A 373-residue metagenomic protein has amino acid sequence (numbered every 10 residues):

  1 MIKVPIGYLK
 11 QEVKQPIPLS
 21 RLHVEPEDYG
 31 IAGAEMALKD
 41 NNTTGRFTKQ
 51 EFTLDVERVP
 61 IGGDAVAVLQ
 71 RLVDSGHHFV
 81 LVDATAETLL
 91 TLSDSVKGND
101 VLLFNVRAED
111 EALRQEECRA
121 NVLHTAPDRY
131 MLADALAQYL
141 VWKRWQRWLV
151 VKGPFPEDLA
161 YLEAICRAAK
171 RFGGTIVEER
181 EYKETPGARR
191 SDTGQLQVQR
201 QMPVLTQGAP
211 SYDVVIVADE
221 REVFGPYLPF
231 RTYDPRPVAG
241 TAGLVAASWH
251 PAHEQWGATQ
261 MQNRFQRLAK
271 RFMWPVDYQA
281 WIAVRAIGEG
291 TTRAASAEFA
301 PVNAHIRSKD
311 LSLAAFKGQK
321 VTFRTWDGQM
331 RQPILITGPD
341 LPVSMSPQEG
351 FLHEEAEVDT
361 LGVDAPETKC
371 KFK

Functional and structural regions predicted by a protein language model:
M1-K373: Extracytosolic ligand-binding ectodomains
